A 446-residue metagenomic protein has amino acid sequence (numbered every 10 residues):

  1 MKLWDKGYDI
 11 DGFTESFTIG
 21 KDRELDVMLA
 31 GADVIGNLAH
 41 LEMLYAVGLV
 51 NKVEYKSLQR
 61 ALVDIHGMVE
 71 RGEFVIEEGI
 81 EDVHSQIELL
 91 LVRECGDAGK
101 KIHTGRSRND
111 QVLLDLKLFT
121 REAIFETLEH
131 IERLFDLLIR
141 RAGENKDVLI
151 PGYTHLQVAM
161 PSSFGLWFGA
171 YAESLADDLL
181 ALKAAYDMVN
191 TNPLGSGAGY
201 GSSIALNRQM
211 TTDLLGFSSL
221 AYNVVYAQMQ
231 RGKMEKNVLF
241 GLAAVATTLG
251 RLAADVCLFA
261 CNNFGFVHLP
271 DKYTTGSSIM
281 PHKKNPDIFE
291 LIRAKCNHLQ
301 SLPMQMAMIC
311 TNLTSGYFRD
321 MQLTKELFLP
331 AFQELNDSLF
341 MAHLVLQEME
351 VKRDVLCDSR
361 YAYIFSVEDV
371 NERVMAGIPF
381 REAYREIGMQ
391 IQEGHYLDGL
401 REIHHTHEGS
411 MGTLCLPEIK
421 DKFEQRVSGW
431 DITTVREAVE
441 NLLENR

Functional and structural regions predicted by a protein language model:
M1-G201, L206-T212, S219, T275-G276 (+5 more regions): A helix-coil-helix interface module used to build multimeric assemblies and to scaffold catalytic/cofactor sites
M1-G36, A98, M280-R446: Glycine-rich cofactor/substrate-binding loops
H40, A61-M68, L90, E94 (+12 more regions): Generic, well-ordered alpha-helical scaffold segments in large soluble proteins
E42-V50, L166, K236-A244, D369-A376: Short, well-ordered beta-strand elements within core beta-sheets of diverse protein domains
V53-L58, R133-L134, L182, F259-N263 (+2 more regions): Short alpha-helical "patches" and their helix-cap loops
L58-L62, L215, A260, D271-Y273 (+2 more regions): A general structural motif at alpha-helix termini
L116-E129, G143, P151, Q157-N312 (+1 more regions): Charged, flexible cofactor/metal-binding loops and thiol motifs
